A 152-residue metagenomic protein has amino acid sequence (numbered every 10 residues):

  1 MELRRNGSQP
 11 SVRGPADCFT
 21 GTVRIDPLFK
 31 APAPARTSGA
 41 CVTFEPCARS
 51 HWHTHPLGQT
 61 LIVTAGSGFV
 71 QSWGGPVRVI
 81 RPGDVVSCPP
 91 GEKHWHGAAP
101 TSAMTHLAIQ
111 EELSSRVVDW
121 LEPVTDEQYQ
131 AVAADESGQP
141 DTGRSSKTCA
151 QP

Functional and structural regions predicted by a protein language model:
M1-T37, V117-P152: A short, N-terminal "cap"/entry segment at the start of jelly-roll beta-barrel domains of the cupin/DSBH fold
G7, P27-P32, P46-A48, G74 (+2 more regions): Short, well-ordered turn and helix-capping elements at secondary-structure junctions
T22, R36, L57, S102-A103: Short acidic/glycine-enriched loop/turn segments that link adjacent beta-strands
R24-P27, S38-H55, P90: Conserved short histidine dyad/triad with adjacent acidic residue
A33, F69, P76-V77, R81-P82 (+1 more regions): Ligand-binding loop in jelly-roll beta-barrel domains
T43, E111-L113, T125-Q128: Short, solvent-exposed aromatic-acidic interface loops
R49, T54-P82, E92: A short beta-strand-loop-beta hairpin characteristic of the jelly-roll/cupin
